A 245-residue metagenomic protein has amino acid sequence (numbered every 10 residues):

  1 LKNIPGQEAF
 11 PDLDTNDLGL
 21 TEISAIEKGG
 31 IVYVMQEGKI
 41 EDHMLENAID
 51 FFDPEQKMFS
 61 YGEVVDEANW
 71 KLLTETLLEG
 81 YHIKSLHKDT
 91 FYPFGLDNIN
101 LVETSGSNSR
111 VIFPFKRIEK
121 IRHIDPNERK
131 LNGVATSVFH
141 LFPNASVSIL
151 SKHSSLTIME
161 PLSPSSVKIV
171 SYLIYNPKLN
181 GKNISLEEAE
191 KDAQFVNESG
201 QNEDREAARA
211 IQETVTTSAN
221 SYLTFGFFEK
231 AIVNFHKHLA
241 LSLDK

Functional and structural regions predicted by a protein language model:
L1-M35, E46: Rieske [2Fe-2S] iron-sulfur-binding domain
S24-K245: C-terminal catalytic domain of Rieske-type non-heme iron oxygenases
